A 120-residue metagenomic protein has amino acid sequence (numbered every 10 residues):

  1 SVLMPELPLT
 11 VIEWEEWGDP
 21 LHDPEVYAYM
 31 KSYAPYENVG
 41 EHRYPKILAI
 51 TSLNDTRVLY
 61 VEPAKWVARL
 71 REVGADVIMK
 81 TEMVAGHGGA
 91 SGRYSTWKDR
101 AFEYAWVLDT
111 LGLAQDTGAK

Functional and structural regions predicted by a protein language model:
S1-K120: Active-site-proximal cap/loop segments of hydrolase catalytic domains
